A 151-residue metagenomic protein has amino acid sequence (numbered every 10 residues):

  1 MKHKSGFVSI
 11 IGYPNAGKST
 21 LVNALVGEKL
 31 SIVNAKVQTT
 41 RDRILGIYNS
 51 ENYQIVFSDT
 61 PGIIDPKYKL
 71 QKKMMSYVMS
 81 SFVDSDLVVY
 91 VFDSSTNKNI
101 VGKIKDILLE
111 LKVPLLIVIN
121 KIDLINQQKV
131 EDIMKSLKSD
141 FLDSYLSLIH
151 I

Functional and structural regions predicted by a protein language model:
M1-K67, K72: Conserved G1/Walker A P-loop phosphate-binding module
L21, H150-I151: Adenylate-forming
Q38-R43, P61-D84, S94-I107: Switch II of P-loop NTPase G domains
M74, L108, I133-L137: Short, hinge-like loop/turn segments at secondary-structure boundaries
D84-G102, L116-Q128: Conserved Switch II/interswitch segment of TRAFAC-class P-loop GTPases
L111-P114: A short helix->loop->beta-strand "cap" motif at the edges of active sites that frequently abuts
D123-I149: Canonical P-loop GTPase G-domain recognition
